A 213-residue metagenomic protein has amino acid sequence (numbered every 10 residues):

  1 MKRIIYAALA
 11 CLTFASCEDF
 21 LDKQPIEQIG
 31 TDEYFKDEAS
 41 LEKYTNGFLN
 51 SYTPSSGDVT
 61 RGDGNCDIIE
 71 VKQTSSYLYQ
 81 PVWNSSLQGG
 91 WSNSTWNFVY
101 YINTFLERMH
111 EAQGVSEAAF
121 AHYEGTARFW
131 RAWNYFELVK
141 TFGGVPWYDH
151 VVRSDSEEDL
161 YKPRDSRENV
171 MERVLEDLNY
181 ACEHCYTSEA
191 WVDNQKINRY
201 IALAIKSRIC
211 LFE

Functional and structural regions predicted by a protein language model:
M1-I26: Bacterial Sec-dependent N-terminal signal peptides
C17-T60: Membrane-proximal, proline-rich intrinsically disordered regions
Q24, V139-H150: Short, well-structured active-site flanking segments
I26-G30, V82-S85, H150-E158: Short linear capping/connector segments at secondary-structure termini
E38, E42-Y44, N50-S51, T74-F142 (+2 more regions): Conserved, well-structured interaction surfaces
R128, L203-I209: TPR/Sel1-like alpha-solenoid repeat signature
G144, D193-A204: Aromatic-lined, polymer-binding surfaces characteristic of secreted/periplasmic polysaccharide-degrading enzymes
